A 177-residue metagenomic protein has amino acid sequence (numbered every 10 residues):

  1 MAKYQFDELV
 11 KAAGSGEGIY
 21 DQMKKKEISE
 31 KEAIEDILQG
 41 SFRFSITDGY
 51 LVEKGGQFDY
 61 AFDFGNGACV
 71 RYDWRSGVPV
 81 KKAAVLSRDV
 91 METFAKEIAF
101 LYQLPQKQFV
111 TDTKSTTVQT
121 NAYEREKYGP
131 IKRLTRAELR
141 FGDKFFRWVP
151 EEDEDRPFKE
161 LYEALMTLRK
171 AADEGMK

Functional and structural regions predicted by a protein language model:
A2-V52, A83, K96-I98, L104-K177: Short, well-ordered, aromatic-rich surface patches in folded extracellular/luminal domains
D48-F62: Amphipathic, interaction-prone secondary-structure segments
G56-F58, V80, T135: Residue-level marker for the onset of beta-strands and adjacent loop->beta junctions in well-ordered domains
F62-A68, G142: Short, solvent-exposed coil/turn segments at beta-strand boundaries
A68-V80: Acidic/histidine-rich, surface-exposed loop or edge segments in extracytoplasmic proteins
V78-R88: Phosphoinositide-binding peripheral membrane targeting modules
